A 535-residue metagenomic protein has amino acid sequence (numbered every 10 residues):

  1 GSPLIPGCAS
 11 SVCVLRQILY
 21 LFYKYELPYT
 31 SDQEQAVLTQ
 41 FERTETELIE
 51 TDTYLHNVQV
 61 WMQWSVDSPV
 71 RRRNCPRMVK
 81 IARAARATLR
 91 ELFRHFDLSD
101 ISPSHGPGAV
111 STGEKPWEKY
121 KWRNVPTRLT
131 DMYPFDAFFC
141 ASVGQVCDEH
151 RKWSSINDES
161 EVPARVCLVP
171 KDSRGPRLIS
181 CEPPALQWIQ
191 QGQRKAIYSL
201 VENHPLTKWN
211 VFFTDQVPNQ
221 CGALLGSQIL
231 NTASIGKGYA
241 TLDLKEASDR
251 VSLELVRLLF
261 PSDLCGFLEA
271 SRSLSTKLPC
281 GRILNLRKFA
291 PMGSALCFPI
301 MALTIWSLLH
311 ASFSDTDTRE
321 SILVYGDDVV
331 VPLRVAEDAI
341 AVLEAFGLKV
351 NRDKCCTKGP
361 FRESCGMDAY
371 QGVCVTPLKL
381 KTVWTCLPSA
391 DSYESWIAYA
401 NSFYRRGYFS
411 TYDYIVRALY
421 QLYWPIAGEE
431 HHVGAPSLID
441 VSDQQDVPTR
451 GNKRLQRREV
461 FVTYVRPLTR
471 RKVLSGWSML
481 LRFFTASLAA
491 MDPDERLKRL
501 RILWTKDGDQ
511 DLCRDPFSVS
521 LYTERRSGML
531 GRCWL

Functional and structural regions predicted by a protein language model:
G1-P176, D338, N401-L535: C-terminal, non-catalytic extensions of nucleic-acid polymerases
S2-C8, S31, F41, H150-W153 (+8 more regions): Nucleotide/phosphate-binding sheet-loop regions of phosphoryl- and nucleotidyl-transfer enzymes
E159, P163-L206, K245, L286-F313: Conserved pre-motif C helix in the palm subdomain of viral-like polymerases
V166-K171, Q220-T232, R287, T316-I322: Short, flexible, solvent-exposed loop/turn segments with mixed acidic/basic and small polar residues
S180, P184-T241: Active-site-proximal segment of RNA-dependent polymerases
A233-Y325, V330-F346, D353-A369, V383-A390 (+2 more regions): Conserved polymerase palm-domain catalytic core
A369-P377: Short, charged/polar, Gly/Pro-enriched secondary-structure boundary elements
